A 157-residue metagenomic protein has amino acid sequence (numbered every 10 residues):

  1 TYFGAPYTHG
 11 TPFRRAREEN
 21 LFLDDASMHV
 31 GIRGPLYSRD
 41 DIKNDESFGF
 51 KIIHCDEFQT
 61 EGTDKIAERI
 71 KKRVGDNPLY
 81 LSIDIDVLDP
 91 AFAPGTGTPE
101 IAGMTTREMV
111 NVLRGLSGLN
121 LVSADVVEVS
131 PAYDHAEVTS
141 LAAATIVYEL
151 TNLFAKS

Functional and structural regions predicted by a protein language model:
T1-A26, V30: Active-site histidine-anchored catalytic micro-motif
Y2-G4, D40-D41, A136: Short acidic, glycine/serine/threonine-rich loops at helix termini
T8-P12, G31-Y37, Q59-G62, T105: A general structural motif
R17-F22, K43, K72-R73: Solvent-exposed alpha-helices and their adjacent loops that cap or buttress functional pockets in soluble metabolic
N20, G49-I52: Short, well-ordered alpha-helical segments in soluble proteins
M28, N44, K51-S157: Catalytic cores of soluble, metal-dependent hydrolases
P35-S47: Short, glycine/polar-rich helix-capping loops at beta-to-alpha or helix-loop-helix junctions that flank or form
